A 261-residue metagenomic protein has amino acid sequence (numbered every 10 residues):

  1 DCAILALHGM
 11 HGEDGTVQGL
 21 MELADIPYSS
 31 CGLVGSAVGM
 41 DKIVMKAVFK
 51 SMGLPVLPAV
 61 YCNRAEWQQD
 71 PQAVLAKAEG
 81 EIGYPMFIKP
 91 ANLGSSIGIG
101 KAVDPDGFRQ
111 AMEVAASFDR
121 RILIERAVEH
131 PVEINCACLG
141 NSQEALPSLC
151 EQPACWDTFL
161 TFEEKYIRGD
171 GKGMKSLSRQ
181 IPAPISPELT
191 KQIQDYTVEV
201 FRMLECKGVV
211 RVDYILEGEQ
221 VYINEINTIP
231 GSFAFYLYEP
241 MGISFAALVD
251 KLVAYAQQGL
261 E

Functional and structural regions predicted by a protein language model:
D1-R64: Conserved N-proximal alpha/beta basic substrate-recognition cap immediately N-terminal to, or forming the N-lobe
Y28, A59, I88, I124 (+2 more regions): Generic preference for hydrophobic
S29-C31, S95-S96, S232-Y236: Short small-residue beta-strand/loop micro-motif enriched in glycine and branched aliphatics
V38-P131: Active-site nucleotide/adenylate-binding loops and adjacent lid/helix of ATP-dependent enzymes
K50, P184-E261: ATP-dependent carboxylate activation and anion-phosphoryl transfer catalytic cores that bind Mg-ATP to form
R64, P153-C155, I229-G231: A short acidic/small-residue loop/turn micro-motif
V103-Q180, P184-E188, L216, Q220-V221: Phosphate-binding site of ATP-dependent enzymes
